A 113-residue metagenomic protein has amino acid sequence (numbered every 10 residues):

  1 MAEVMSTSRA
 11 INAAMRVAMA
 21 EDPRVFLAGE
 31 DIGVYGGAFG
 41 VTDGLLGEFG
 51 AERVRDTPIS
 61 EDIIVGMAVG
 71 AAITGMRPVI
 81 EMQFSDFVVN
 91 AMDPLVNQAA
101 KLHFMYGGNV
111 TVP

Functional and structural regions predicted by a protein language model:
M1-P113: Thiamine diphosphate
